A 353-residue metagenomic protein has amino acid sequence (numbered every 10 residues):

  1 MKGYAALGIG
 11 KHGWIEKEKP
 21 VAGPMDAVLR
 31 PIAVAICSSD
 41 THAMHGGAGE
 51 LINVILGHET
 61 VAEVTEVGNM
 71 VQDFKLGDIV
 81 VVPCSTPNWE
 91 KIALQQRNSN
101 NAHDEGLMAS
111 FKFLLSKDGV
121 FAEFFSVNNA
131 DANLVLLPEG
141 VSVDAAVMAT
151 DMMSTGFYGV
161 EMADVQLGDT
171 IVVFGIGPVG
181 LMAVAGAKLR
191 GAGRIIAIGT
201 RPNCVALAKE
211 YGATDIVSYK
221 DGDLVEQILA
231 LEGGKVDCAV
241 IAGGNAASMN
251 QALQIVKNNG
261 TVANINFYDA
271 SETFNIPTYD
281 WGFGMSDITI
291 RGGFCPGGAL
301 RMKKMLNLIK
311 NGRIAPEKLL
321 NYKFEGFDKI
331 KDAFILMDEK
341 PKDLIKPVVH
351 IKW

Functional and structural regions predicted by a protein language model:
M1, G222, N250-Q254, G298-W353: C-terminal hydrophobic helical "lid"/dimerization subdomain of Rossmann-like NAD(P)H-dependent oxidoreductases
P20-V34, H45-Q95, D118, P138-G140: Glycine-rich beta-strand-centered segment in the early N-terminal region that forms part of a ligand/cofactor-binding
I79, L136-D221, E226: Mid-domain Rossmann-like dinucleotide-binding core that forms the NAD(H)/NADP(H) cofactor-binding site
N88-F174: NAD(P)H dinucleotide-binding glycine-rich loop of Rossmann-like/cofactor-binding domains, especially the beta1-alpha1
K209, N245-R313, I351-W353: Glycine-rich phosphate-binding loop and adjacent beta-alpha segment of Rossmann(oid) nucleotide-cofactor-binding
I228-D237: A short acidic, Gly/Pro-enriched loop at the edge of an enzyme's catalytic core that lines a small-molecule cofactor
